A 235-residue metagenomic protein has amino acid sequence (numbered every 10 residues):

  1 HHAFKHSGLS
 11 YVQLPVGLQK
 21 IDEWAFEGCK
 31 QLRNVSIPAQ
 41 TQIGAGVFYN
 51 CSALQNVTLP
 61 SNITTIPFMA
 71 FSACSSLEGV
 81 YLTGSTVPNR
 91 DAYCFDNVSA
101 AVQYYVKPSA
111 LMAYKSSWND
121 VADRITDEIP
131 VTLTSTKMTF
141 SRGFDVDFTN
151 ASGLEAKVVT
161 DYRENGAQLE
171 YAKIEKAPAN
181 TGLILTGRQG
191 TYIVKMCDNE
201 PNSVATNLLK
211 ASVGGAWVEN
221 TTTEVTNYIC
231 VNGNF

Functional and structural regions predicted by a protein language model:
H1-A3, D22-A25, G44-Y49, P67-A70 (+1 more regions): Consensus positions within tandem repeat domains that build extended binding/scaffold surfaces
H6-K20, C29-Q42, S52-T65, S75-N89 (+1 more regions): Structural signature of tandem-repeat unit edges
F68-A73, G182-T186: Extracellular/lumenal glycan-associated surfaces
E78-Y93, N165-A172, N220: Extracellular/surface-exposed low-complexity repeats and stalk/linker segments enriched in Gly/Pro and small polar
N89-D91, M112-K115, Y192-I193: Extracytoplasmic/secreted cell-surface and envelope-processing proteins
A101-E128: Extracellular/surface-exposed low-complexity segments
T126-S152, K173-F235: A short, polar beta-strand/turn micro-motif
F148-N165: Change to "...patches in solvent-exposed regions of secreted, membrane-anchored, or virion-exposed structural
